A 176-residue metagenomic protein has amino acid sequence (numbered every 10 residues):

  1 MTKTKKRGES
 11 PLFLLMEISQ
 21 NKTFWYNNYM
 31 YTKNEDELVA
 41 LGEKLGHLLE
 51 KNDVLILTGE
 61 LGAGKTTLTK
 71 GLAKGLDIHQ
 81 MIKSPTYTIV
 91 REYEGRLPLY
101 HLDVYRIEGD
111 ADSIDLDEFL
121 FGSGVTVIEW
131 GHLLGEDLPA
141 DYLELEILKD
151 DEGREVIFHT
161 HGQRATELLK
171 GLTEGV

Functional and structural regions predicted by a protein language model:
T2-L15: Positively charged N-terminal leader segments that act as targeting/secretion signals
N27-G42: N-terminal pre-Walker A segment at the start of P-loop NTPase domains
G62: Walker A (P-loop) phosphate-binding loop of P-loop NTPases
K65: Conserved lysine of the Walker
I78-Y93: Short beta-strand-centered segment that lines the nucleotide-binding/catalytic pocket of NTP-utilizing
E92-H132: Conserved nucleotide-sensing/catalytic segment adjacent to the nucleotide-binding pocket in NTP-handling enzymes
E118-V176: Short phosphate-coordinating micro-motif centered on Lys-Gly-acidic
